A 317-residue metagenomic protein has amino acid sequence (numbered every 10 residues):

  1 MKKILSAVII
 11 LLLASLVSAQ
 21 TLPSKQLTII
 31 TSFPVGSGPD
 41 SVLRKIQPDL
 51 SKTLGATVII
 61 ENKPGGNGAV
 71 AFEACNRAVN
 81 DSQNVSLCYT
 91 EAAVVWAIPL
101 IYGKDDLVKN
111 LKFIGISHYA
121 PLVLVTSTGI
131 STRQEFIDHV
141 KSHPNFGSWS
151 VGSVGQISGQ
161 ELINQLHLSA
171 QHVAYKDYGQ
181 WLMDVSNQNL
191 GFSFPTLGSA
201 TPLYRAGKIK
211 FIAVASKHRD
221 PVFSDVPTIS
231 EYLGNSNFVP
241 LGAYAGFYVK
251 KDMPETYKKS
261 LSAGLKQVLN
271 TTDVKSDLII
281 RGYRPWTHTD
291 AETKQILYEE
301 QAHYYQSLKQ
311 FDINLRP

Functional and structural regions predicted by a protein language model:
K2-I10: Sec-dependent signal peptide recognition, specifically the positively charged N-region followed immediately by
A14-S18: N-terminal signal peptide c-region/cleavage motif recognized by signal peptidases
Q20-N110, V151, G155, L166-F194 (+3 more regions): N-terminal (or domain-start) structured segment
S24, S51-L54, E231-G242, K275-D277: A short C-terminal helix-loop "cap" of Rossmann-like NAD(P)-dependent dehydrogenase/epimerase domains
S24-Q26, N164, E255-P317: An extracytoplasmic/periplasmic, membrane-proximal ligand-sensing/linker region
R44, P48, K52, E73 (+10 more regions): Solvent-exposed, polar/charged alpha-helical surfaces in well-ordered, non-transmembrane soluble domains, broadly
A74-V85, W96-Q180, I229, Y244-D277: Hinge/capping helix and adjacent helix->loop/strand transition within the periplasmic-binding protein
Y119, T201-N270, R316: C-terminal lobe and pocket-closing loops of periplasmic/extracytoplasmic Venus-flytrap solute-binding proteins
